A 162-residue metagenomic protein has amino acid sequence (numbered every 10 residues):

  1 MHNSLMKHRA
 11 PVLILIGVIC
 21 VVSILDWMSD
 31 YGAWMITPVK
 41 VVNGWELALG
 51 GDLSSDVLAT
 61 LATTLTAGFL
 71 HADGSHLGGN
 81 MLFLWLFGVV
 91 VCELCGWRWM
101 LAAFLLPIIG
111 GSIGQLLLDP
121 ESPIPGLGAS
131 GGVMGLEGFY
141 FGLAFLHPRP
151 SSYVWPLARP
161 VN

Functional and structural regions predicted by a protein language model:
M1-N162: A detector for small-residue-rich transmembrane helices and their helix-helix packing motifs
